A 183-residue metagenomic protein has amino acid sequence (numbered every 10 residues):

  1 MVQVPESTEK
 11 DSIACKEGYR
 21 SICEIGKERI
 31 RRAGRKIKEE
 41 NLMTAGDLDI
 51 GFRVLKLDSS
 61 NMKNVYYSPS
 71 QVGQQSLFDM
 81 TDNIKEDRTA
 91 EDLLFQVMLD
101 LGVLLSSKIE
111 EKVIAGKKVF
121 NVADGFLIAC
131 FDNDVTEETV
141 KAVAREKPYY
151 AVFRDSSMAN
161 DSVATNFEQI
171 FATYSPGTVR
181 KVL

Functional and structural regions predicted by a protein language model:
M1-L183: Accessory, often C-terminal, charged low-complexity segments
